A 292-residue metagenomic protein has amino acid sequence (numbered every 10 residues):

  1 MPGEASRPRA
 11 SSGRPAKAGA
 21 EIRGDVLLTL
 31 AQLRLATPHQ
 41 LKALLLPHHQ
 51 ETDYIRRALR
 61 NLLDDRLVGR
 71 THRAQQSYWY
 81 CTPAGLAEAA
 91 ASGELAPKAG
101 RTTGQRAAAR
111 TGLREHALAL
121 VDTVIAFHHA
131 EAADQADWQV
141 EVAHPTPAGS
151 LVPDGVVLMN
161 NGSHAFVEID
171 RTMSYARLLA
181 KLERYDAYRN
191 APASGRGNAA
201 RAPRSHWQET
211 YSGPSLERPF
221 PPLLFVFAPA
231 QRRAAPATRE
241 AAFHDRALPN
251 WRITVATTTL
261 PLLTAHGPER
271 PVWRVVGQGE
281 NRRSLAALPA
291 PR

Functional and structural regions predicted by a protein language model:
M1-A107, R292: Nuclease-adjacent, charged terminal/linker segments that flank catalytic cores
P2, R7-P8, V26-T29, A176-A180 (+2 more regions): Non-catalytic C-terminal interaction segments of nucleic acid-processing enzymes
P15-A16, V157-L158, S212-L216: Short boundary motifs at domain starts and secondary-structure transition points
L45, L59, L63, T123-E131 (+3 more regions): Hydrophobic, Leu/Ile/Phe/Ala-enriched alpha-helical segments that form helix-helix packing faces
H48-D53, P145-A148, R232: Acidic-and-aromatic substrate-binding clefts and catalytic sites of carbohydrate-active enzymes
T71, R110-A117, V124-A165, I169-A187: Active-site metal-binding core of divalent-cation-utilizing nuclease and nuclease-like domains
